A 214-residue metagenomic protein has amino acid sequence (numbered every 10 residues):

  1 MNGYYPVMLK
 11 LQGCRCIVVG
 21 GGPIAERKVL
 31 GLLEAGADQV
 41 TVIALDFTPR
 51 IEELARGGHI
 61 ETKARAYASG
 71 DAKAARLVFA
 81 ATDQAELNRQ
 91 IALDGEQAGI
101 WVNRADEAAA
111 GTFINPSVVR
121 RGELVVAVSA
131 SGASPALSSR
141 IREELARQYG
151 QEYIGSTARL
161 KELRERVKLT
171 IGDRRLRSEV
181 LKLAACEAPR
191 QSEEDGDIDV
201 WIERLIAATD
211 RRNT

Functional and structural regions predicted by a protein language model:
M1-L54: Hydrophobic, well-ordered beta-alpha structural blocks that scaffold small-molecule cofactor pockets
G13, K73-A74, R121: Alpha-helix C-terminal capping/helix-to-coil transition sites in glycosyltransferase folds
P23-I24, E86, G132: Residue-level detector of alpha-helix initiation sites
A44, T62-A66, D106: Short loop/edge segments at beta-strand edges and connector loops that shape dinucleotide/nucleotide cofactor-binding
E53-K73: Glycine-rich, highly charged phosphate/nucleotide-binding loops
L77-D83, N88-N115: ADP-ribose/adenylate-binding Rossmann-like module
D83, R104-I154: E1/E1-like adenylate-forming module used to activate ubiquitin-like modifiers and sulfur-carrier proteins
G132-T214: An accessory alpha-helical subdomain
